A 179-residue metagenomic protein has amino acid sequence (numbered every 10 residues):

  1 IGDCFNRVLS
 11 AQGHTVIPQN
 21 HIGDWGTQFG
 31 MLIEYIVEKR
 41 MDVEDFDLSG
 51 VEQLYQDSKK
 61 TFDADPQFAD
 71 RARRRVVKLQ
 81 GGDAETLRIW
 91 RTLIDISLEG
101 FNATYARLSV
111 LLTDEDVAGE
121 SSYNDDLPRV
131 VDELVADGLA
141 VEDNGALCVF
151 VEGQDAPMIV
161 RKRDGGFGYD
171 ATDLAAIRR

Functional and structural regions predicted by a protein language model:
I1-R179: NTP-dependent nucleotidyl-transfer catalytic core
